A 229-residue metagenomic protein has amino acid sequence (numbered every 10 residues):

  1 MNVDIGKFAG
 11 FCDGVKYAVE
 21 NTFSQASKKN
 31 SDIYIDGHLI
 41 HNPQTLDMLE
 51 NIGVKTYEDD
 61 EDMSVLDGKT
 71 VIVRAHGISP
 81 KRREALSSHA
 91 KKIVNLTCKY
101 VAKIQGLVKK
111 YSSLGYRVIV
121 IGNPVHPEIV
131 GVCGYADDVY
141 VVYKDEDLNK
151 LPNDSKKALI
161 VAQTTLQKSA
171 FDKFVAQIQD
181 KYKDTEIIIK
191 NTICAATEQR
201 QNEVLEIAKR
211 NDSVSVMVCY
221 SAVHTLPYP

Functional and structural regions predicted by a protein language model:
M1-P229: The feature marks the mature, well-folded catalytic cores of soluble enzymes
